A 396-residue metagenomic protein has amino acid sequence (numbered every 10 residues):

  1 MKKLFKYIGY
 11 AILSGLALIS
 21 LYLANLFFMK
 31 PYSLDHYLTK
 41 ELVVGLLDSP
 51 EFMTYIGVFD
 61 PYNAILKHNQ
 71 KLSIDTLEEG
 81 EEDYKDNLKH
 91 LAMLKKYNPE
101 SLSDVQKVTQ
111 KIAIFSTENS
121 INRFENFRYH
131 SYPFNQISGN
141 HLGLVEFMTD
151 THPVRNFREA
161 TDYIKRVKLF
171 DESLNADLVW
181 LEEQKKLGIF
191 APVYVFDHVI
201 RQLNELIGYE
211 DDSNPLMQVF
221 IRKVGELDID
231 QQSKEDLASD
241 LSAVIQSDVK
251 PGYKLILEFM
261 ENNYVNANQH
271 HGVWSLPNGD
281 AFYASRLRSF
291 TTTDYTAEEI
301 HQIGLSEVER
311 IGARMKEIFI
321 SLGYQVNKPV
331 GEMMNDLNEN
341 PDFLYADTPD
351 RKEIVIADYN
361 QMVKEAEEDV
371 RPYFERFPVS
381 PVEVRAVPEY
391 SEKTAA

Functional and structural regions predicted by a protein language model:
M1-K3: N-terminal secretory signal peptides that target proteins for export/translocation
F5-A396: N-terminal maturation segment of proteins
